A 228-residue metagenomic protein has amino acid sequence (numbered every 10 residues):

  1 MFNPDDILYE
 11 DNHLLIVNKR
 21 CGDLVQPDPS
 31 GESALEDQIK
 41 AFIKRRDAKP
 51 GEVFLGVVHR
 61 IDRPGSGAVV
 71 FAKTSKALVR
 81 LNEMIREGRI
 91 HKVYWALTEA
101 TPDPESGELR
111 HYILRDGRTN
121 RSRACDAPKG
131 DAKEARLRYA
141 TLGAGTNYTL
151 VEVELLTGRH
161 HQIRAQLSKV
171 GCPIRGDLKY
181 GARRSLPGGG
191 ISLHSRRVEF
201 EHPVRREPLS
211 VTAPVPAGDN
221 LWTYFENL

Functional and structural regions predicted by a protein language model:
M1-L228: RNA pseudouridine synthases
